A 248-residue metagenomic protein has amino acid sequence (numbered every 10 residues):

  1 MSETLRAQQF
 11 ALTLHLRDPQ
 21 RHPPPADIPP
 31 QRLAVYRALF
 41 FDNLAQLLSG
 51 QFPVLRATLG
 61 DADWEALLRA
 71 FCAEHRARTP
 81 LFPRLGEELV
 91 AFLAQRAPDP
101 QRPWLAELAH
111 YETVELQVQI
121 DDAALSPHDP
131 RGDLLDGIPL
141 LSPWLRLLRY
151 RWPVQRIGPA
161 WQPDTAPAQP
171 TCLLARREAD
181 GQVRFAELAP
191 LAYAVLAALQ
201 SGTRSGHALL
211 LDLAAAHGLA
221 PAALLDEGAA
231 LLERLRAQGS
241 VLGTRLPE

Functional and structural regions predicted by a protein language model:
M1-D122: N-terminal, charged low-complexity regulatory/assembly segments
P24-P25, A208, G243-R245: Short, hydrophobic secondary-structure boundary micro-motifs
L33, E187-L188, L224: Residue-level marker of regulatory loop/turn positions in helix-turn-helix DNA-binding domains and in histidine
A73-P190, A194: Hydrophobic packing positions characteristic of elongated beta-solenoid/beta-helix-type spike/fiber shafts
A198-T203: Short helix-to-turn junction characteristic of helix-turn-helix DNA-binding domains, especially the helix
R204-A215: Short acidic, hydrophobic short linear motifs in intrinsically disordered regions
P221-R234: Short amphipathic alpha-helical interaction segments
R236-P247: A short, conserved structural fragment
